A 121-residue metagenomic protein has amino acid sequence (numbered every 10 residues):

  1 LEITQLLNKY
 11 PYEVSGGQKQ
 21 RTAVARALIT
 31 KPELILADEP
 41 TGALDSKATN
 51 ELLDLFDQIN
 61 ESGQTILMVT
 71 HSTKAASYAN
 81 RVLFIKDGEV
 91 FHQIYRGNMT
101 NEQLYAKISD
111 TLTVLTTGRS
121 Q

Functional and structural regions predicted by a protein language model:
L1-Q5: Conserved ABC ATPase "signature" region
Y10-V14, Q18: Conserved ABC ATPase signature
V24: Hydrophobic anchor residue at the start of the ABC signature
K31: Conserved catalytic motifs of ABC-family nucleotide-binding domains
I35-D38: Catalytic Walker B motif of ABC-type/P-loop ATPase nucleotide-binding domains
L55-M68: Conserved catalytic loops of ABC-family nucleotide-binding domains
R81, E89-T113: Conserved beta-strand-loop-alpha-helix hinge in the C-terminal portion of ABC ATPase nucleotide-binding domains
